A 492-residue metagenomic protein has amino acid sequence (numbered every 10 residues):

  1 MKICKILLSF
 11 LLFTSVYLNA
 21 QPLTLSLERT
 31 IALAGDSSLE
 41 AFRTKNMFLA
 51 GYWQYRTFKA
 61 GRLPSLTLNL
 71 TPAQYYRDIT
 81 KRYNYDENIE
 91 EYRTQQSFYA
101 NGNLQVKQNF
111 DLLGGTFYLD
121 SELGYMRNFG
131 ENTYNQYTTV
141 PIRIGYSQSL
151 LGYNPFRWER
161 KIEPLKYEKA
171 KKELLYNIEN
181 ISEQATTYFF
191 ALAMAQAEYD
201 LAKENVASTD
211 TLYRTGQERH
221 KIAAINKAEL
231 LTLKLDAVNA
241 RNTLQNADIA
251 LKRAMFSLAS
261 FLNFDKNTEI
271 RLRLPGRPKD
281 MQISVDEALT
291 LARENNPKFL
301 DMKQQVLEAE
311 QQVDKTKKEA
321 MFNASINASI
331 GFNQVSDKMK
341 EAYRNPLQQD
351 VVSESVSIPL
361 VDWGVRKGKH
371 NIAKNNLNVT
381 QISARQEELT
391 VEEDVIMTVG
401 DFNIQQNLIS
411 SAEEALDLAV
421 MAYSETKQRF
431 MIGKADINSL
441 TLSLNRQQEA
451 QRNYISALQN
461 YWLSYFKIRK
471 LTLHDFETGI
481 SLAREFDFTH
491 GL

Functional and structural regions predicted by a protein language model:
C4-T14: Sec-dependent N-terminal signal peptides
L18-P22: Boundary at the C-terminal end of the N-terminal hydrophobic targeting segment
L25, K161-L291, D401, R446-Q447 (+1 more regions): Periplasmic alpha-helical coiled-coil/stalk elements that build and connect Gram-negative outer-membrane
I31-G35, Y85-E91, I225, L230 (+3 more regions): Amphipathic alpha-helical coiled-coil scaffold segments and their short linker/junction regions
A32-F42, L49-P64, N103-Q136, I144-I162 (+6 more regions): A glycine-/polar-enriched beta->alpha junction
R43-F58, N177, I181-A202, Y213 (+6 more regions): Amphipathic alpha-helical coiled-coil segments
T67, Q74-I79, Y83, K266 (+2 more regions): Acidic, low-complexity, intrinsically disordered peripheral segments
L70-I144, L272-Q282, D314, N327-I358 (+1 more regions): Small/polar, glycine/serine/threonine/aspartate-rich low-complexity segments that form flexible
